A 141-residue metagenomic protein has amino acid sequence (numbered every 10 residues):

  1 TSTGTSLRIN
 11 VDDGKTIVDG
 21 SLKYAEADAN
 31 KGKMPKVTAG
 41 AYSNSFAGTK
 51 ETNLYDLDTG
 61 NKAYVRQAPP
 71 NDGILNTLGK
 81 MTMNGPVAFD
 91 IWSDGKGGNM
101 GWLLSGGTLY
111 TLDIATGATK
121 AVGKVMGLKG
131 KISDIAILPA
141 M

Functional and structural regions predicted by a protein language model:
T1-S21: Hydrophobic alpha-helical segments and helix pairs
T3-T5, G60-A63, G106-Y110: Loop/turn residues immediately N-terminal
L7, T49, N53-D56, G98-L103: Conserved beta-propeller blade signature
N10, R66-P69, D113: Structural recognition of the beta-propeller blade-terminating site
K15-D28, R66-T82, K120-L128, A136: Beta-propeller fold detector
G32-K50, G85-G97, S133-M141: Structural signature of eukaryotic scaffold interfaces centered on beta-propeller domains
A39-A88: A mid-sequence, solvent-exposed acidic-amphipathic segment
A88-L128, D134-M141: C-terminal closing repeat unit and adjoining cap/tail of repeat-based domains
